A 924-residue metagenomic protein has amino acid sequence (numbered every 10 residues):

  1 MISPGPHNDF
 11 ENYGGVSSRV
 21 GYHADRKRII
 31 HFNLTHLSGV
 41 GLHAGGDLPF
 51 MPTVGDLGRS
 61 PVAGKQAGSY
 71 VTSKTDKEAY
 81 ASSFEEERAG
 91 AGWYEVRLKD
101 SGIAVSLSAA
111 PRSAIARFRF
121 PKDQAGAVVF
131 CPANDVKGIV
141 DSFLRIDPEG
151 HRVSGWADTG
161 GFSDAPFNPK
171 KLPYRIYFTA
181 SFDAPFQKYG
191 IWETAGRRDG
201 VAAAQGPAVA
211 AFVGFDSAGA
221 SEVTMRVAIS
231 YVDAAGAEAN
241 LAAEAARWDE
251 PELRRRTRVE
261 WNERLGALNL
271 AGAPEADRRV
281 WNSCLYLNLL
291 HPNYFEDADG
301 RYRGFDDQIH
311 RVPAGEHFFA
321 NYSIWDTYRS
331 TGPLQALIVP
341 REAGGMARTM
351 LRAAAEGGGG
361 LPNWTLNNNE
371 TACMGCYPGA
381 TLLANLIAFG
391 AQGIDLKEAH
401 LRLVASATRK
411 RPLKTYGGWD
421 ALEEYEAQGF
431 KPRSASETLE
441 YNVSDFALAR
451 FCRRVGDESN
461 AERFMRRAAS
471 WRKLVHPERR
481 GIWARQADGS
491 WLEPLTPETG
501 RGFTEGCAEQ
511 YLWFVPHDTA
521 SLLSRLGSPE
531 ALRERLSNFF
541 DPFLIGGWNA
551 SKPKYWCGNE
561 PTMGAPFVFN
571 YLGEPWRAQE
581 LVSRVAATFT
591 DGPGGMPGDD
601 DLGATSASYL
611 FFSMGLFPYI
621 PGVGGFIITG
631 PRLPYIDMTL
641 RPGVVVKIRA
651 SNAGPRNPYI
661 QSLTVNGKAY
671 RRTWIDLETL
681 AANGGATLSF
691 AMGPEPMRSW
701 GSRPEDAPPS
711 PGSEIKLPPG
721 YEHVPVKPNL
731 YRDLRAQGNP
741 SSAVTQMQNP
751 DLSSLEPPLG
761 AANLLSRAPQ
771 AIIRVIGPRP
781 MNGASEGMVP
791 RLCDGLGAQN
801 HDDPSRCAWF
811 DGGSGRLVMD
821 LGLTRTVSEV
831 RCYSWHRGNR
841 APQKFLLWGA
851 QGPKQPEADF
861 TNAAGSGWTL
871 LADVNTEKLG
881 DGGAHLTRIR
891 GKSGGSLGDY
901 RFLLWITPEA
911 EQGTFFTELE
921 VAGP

Functional and structural regions predicted by a protein language model:
M1-L439, C452-K473, R479, A484-Q510 (+7 more regions): Accessory carbohydrate-recognition regions in carbohydrate-active enzymes
A125, G813-S814, G822-E829, G898-Y900: Extended extracellular/luminal ectodomain segments enriched in beta-structured repeat modules
P631-L633, P655-Y659, G838-L846: Short coil-to-beta strand junction motifs in C2/discoidin
D706-I715, V827, G913-P924: Exposed low-complexity, polar/acidic, P/S/T/G-rich flexible segments that act as propeptides, protease-susceptible
P719-T824, W835-R840, A872-G883, E918-P924: Disordered, acidic Ser/Thr/Pro-rich linker "stalks" and the adjacent N-terminal cap of the next globular domain
R825, Y833-L879: Non-cytosolic beta-sandwich-type ligand-binding/adhesion modules
G882-Y900: Short, surface-exposed tryptophan/glycine-enriched loops that mediate extracellular molecular recognition
W905-Q912: Short beta-strand-plus-loop segments that form exposed binding edges in beta-rich domains
